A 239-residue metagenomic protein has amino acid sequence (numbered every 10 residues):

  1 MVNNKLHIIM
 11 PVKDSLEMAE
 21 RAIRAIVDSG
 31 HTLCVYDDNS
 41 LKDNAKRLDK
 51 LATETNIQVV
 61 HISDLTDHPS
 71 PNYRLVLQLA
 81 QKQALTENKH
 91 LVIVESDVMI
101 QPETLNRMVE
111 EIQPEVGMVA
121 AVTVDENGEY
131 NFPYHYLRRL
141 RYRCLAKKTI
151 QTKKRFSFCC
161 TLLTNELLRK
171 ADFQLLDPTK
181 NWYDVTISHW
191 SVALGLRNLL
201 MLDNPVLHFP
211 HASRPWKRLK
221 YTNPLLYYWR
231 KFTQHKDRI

Functional and structural regions predicted by a protein language model:
N4-M10, T32-Y36: Hydrophobic targeting segments
S15-D28: Short, well-formed alpha-helical segments that are part of the catalytic scaffolds of diverse glycosyltransferases
D37-L48: A conserved acidic beta->alpha catalytic loop
T55-L85: Active-site-proximal specificity loops/subdomain of glycosyltransferases
N88-M99: Short beta-strand-to-loop acidic/aromatic patch adjacent to the donor-nucleotide binding site
Q101-P102, R107-A171: Conserved catalytic core of nucleotide-sugar-dependent glycosyltransferases
K153, T161-N181, W190-L196: Aromatic-glycine-rich donor-binding/catalytic loop that engages nucleotide-sugar donors across glycosyltransferases
D177-I239: C-terminal catalytic/acceptor-binding lobe
